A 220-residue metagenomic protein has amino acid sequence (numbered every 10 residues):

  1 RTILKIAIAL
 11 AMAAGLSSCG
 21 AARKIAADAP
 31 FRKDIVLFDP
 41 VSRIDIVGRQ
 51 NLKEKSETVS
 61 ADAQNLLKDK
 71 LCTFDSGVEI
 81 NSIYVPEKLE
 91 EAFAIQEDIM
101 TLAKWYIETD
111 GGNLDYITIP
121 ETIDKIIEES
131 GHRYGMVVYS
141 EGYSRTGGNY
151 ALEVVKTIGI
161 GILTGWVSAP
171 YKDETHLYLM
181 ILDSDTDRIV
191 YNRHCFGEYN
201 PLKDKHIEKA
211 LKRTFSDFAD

Functional and structural regions predicted by a protein language model:
R1-S17: Sec-dependent bacterial lipoprotein signal peptides
I3, L37, D75-V78: Generic low-polarity alpha-helical segments
K5, D75, G135, K156 (+1 more regions): Functionally constrained cores in energy, signaling, and assembly domains
C19-V47, N65, K125, E129-G131 (+1 more regions): C-terminal/domain-edge helix-coil "capping" segments
R49-E141, R188-R193: N-terminal segment of the mature soluble domain
